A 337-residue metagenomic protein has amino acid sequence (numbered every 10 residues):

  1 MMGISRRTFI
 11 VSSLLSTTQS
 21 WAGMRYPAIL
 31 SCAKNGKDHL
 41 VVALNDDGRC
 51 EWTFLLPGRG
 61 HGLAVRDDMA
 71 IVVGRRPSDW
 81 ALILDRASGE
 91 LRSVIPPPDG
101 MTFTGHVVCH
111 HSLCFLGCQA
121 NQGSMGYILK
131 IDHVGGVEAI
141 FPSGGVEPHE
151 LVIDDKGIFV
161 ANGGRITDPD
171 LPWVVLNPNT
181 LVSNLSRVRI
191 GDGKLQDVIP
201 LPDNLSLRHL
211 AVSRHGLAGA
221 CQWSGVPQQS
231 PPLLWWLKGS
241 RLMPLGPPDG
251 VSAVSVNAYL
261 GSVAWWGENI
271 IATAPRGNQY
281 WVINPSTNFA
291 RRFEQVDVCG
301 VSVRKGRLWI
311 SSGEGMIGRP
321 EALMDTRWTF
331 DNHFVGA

Functional and structural regions predicted by a protein language model:
M1-T17: N-terminal secretory signal peptides and thylakoid transit peptides that target proteins across membranes
G36-V41, D79-L82, G123-Y127, D170 (+4 more regions): Structural motif
A43, Y127-H133, P178-I190, P232-G239: Beta-propeller blade signature
R49-F54, E90-P97, G136-F141, K194-P200 (+3 more regions): A short beta-strand motif characteristic of beta-propeller blades
F54-C109, G117-C118: Blade-loop segments of beta-propeller domains
G58-V65, T102-V108, V146-V152, L205-L210 (+3 more regions): Repeated scaffold domains used in trafficking and secretory/extracellular systems, primarily beta-propellers
P98-V108, G117-I153: Asp-box/WD-like beta-propeller blade repeats and closely related beta-sheet repeat scaffolds
G117-Q122, A161-L181, C221-P231: Short, conserved, GDST-rich strand-edge loop motifs in beta-rich repeat architectures
